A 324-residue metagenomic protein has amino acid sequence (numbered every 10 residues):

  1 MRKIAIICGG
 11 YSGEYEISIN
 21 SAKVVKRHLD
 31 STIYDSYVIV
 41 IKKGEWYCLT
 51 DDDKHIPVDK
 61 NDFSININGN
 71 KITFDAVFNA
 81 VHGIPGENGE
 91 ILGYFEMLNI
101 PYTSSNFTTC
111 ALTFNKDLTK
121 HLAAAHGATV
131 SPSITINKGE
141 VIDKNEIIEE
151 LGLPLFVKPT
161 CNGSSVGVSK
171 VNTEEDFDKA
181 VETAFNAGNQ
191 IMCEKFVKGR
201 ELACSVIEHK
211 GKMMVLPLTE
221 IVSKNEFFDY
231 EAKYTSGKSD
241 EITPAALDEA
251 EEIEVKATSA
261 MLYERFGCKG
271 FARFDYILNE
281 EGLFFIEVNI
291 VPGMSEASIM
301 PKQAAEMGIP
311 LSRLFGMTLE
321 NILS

Functional and structural regions predicted by a protein language model:
M1-T108, L112-F114, L118, N137-E146 (+1 more regions): ATP-binding N-terminal substructure of ATP-dependent carboxylate-amine bond-forming enzymes
R2-C8, S12, N20, K71 (+1 more regions): Active-site nucleotide/adenylate-binding loops and adjacent lid/helix of ATP-dependent enzymes
S36, P101-Y102, V130, L155 (+1 more regions): Hydrophobic beta-strand scaffold residues
G93-Y102, E175-D178, M307-I309: A glycine- and small-aliphatic-rich helix-loop capping segment at beta-alpha/alpha-beta transitions that lines
N172-A257, L278, L283-F284: Phosphate-binding site of ATP-dependent enzymes
K195, S205, Y263-E296, A304: Conserved metal-phosphate-binding beta-hairpin within the catalytic cores of diverse ATP-dependent phosphoryl-transfer
E220-A272, I299-S324: Active-site "cap" helix and flanking loop/linker of ATP-utilizing ligase/carboxylase catalytic domains
